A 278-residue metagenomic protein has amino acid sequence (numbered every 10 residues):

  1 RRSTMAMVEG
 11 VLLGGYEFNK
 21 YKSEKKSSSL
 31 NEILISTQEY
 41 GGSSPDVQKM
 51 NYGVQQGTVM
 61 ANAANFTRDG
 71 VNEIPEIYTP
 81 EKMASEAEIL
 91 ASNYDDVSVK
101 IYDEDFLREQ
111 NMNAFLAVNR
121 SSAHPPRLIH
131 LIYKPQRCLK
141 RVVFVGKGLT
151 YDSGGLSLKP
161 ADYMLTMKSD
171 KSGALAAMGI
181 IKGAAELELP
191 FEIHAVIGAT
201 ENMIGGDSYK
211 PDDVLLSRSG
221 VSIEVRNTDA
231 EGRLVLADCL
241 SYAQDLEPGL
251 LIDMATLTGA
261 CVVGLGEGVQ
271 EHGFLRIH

Functional and structural regions predicted by a protein language model:
R1-T150, L187, E247, L251-T256 (+2 more regions): N-terminal hydrophobic/helix-forming segments and targeting peptides
T37-E39, Y102-D105, L131-K134, G146-G148 (+8 more regions): Fold-independent oxyanion-binding glycine-rich loops and adjacent beta-strand/coil segments at enzyme active sites
M60, A64, P80, A84 (+2 more regions): Short alpha-helical patches at coil-to-helix transitions and adjacent helical residues in well-structured domains
N65-G70, K140-V143, T150, G155-M167 (+2 more regions): Glycine/charged-rich beta-loop-alpha catalytic/anionic-binding loops adjacent to active sites
R68, A84-E88, L128-I129, L175-A185 (+3 more regions): Predominant activation on well-ordered alpha-helical scaffold segments within soluble catalytic domains
A87, V142-F144, S157-E201, G232: Alpha-helical metal-binding/catalytic segments enriched in His/Glu/Asp
S208-H278: Metal-dependent peptidase/peptidase-like ectodomains
